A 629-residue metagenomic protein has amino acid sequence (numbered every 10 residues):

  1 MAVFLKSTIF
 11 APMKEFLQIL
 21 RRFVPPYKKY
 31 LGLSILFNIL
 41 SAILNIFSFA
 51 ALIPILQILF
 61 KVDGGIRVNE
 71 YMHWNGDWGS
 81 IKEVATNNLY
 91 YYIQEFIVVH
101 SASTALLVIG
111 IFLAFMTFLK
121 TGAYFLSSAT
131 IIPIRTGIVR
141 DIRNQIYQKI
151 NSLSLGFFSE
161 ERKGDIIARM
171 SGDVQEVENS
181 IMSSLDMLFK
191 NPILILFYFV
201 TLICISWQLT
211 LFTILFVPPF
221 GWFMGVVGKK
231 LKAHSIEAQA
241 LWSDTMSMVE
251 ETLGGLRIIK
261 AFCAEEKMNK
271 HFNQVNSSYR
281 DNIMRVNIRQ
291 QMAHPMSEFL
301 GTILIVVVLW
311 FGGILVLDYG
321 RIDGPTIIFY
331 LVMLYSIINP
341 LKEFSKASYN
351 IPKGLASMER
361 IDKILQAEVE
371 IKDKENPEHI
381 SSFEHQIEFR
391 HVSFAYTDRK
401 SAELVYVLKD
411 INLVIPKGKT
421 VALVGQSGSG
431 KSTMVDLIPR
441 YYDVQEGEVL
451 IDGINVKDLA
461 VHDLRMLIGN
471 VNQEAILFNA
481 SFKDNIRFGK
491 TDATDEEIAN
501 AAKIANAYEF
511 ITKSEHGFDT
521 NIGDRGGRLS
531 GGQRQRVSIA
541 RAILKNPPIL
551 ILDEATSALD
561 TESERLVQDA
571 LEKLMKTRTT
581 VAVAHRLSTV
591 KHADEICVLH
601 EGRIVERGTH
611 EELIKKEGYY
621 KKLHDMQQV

Functional and structural regions predicted by a protein language model:
M1-A50, L59-L113, L119, L126-I131 (+11 more regions): Membrane-integrated ABC transporters
F4-I9, K374, I380-V629: ABC-type nucleotide-binding domain
F10-R21, Q57, G64-I93, A129-Q175 (+5 more regions): Extended non-transmembrane interhelical loops and adjacent amphipathic helices of multipass membrane proteins
P25-K29, L155-G156, G172-I181, L185 (+10 more regions): An intracellular "coupling" helix at the cytosolic face of ABC transporter transmembrane type-1 domains
L36, A123, S127, S171-F216 (+2 more regions): Hydrophobic alpha-helical transmembrane segments of ABC transporter permease domains
F37, S41, M116, D186 (+4 more regions): Transmembrane alpha-helical core residues of multi-pass small-molecule transporters, especially secondary transporters
N45-I53, Q57, L107, F112-K163 (+13 more regions): Juxtamembrane helix-loop junctions of ABC transporter transmembrane domains
T201-L215, M224, R289-E359, I364-L365: Helix-loop-helix
